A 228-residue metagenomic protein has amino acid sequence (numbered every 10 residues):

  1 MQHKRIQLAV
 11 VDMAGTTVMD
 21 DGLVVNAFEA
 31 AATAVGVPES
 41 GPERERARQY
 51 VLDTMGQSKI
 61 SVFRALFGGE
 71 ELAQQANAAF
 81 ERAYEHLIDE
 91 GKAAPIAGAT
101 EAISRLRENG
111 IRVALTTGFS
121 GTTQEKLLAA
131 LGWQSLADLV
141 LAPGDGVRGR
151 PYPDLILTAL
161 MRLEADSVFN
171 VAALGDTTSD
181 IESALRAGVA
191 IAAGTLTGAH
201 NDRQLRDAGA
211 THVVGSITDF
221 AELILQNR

Functional and structural regions predicted by a protein language model:
Q2-K4, E108-I111, L163-N170, N227-R228: Glycine-rich phosphate-binding loop signature in dinucleotide/nucleotide-binding domains
H3-E101, R105: N-terminal helical cap/lid subdomain that shapes the substrate entry/recognition surface in HAD-like hydrolases
F28, F80, A99-L131, L141: Substrate-recognition element of Asp-dependent hydrolases with the DxDx(T/V) motif
Y50-V51, W133-G149, N170: A short, structured active-site edge motif that brings together acidic residues
T100-E108, L160-M161, I181-R186: Surface-exposed amphipathic alpha-helices with a cationic face
G132-A142, Q204-E222: Structural recognition of alpha->loop->beta junctions
R150-I181, A193: Conserved Lys-Pro-Asp/Glu-containing loop-to-beta segment of HAD-superfamily phosphomonoesterases, centered on
A172-H212: Acidic, Mg2+-coordinating phosphoryl-transfer loop and its flanking beta/alpha structural elements, shared across
